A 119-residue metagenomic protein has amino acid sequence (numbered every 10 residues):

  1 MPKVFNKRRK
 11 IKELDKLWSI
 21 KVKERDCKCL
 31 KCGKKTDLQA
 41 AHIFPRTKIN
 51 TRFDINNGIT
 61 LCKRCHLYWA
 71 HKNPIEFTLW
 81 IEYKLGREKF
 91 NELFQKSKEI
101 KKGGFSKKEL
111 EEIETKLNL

Functional and structural regions predicted by a protein language model:
M1-L17, D26, G33-T36, K89-L119: A boundary/linker detector
K7-K12, K48-T51, L67: Short, surface-exposed loop/turn motifs that are enriched in glycine and acidic residues and include a nearby proline
K16-R25, T51-I55: Short, flexible, mixed-charge glycine/proline-rich loop motifs that serve as phosphate/nucleic-acid-contacting
L30-I59, W69: Histidine-centered nuclease catalytic patch
D37, G58-G86: Short Cys/His-centered divalent metal-binding micro-motifs
P45, R64-W69, E99-I100: Short histidine/acidic/glycine/proline-rich micro-motifs that form metal- and phosphate-coordinating active-site loops
